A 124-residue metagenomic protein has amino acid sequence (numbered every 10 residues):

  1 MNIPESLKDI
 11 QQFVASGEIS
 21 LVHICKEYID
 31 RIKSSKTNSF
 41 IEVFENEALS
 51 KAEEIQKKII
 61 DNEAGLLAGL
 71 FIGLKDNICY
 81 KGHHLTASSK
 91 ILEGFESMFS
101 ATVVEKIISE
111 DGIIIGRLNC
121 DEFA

Functional and structural regions predicted by a protein language model:
M1-S50: An N-terminal boundary/leader segment
I3, F40-I41, I55, I91-L92 (+1 more regions): Short clusters of hydrophobic/aromatic residues that line enzyme substrate/ligand-binding pockets
Q11-A15, Q56, V104-E105: Solvent-exposed, non-membrane alpha-helical residues enriched in polar/charged side chains
R31, K51, I55, K106 (+2 more regions): Short alpha-helical functional segments enriched in proximate histidine and acidic residues
I55-F71: Immediate post-signal peptide segment of exported/extracytoplasmic ligand-binding proteins
A68-A124: Short glycine/serine-rich loop/turn segments
